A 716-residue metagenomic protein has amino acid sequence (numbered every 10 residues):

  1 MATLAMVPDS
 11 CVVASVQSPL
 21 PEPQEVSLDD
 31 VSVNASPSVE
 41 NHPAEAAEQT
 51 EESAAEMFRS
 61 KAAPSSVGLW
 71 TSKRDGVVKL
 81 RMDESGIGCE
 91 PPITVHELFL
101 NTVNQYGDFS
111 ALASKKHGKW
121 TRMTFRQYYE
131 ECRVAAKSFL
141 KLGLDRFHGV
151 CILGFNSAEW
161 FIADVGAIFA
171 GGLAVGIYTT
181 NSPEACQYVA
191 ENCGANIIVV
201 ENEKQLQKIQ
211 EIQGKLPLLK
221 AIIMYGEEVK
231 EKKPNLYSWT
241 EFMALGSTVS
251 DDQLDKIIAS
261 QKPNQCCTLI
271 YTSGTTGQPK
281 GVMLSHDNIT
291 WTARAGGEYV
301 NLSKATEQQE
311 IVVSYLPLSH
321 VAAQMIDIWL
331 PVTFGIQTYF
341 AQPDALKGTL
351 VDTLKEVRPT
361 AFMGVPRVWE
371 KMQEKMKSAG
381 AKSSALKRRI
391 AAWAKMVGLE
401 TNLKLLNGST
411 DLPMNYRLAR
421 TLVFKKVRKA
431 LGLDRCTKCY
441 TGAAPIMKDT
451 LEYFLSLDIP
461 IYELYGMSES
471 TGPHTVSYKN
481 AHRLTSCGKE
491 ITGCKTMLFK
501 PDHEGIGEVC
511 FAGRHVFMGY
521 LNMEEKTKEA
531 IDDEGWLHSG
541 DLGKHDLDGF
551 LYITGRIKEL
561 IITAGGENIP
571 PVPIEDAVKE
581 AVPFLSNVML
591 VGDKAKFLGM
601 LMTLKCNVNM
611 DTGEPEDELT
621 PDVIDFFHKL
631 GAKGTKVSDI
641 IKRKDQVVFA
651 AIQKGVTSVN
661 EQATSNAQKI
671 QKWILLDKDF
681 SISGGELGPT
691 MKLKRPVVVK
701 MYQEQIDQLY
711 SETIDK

Functional and structural regions predicted by a protein language model:
A2-G68, L98, V165, F169-L245 (+1 more regions): Structural core segment of the AMP-binding/adenylate-forming
T71-R81, L98-M123, K141-L142, K230 (+1 more regions): AMP-dependent adenylate-forming
I87-P91, D108-V165, N181-Q187, S238-G246 (+1 more regions): Conserved AMP-binding/adenylate-forming core of the ANL superfamily
G107-S110, M224, Y237, A244-Y271 (+2 more regions): Conserved pre-ATP/AMP-binding loop-to-beta segment of ANL
R122-R126, C267-R294: Conserved AMP-binding A3 loop
T290-I311, L318-F424, R435: Conserved AMP-binding/adenylation subdomain of ANL enzymes
M497, H503-T563: Conserved ATP-binding/catalytic segment of the ANL
N587-V591, G631, Q653-K716: Conserved C-terminal "lid"/linker of ANL adenylate-forming enzymes
